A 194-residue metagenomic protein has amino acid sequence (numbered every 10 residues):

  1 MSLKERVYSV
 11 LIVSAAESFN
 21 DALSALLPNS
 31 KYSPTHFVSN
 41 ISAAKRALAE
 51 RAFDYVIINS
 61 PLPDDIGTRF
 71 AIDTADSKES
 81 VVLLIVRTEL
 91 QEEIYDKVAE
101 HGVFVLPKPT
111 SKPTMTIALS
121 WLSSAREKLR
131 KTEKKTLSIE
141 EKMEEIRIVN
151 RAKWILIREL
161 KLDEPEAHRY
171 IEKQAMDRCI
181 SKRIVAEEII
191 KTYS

Functional and structural regions predicted by a protein language model:
R6-S18, L23-L27, V56: Conserved acidic segment of CheY-like receiver
N20, I41-A44, D54-A75, E89-L90: Conserved phosphotransfer microenvironments
S33-N40: Short hydrophobic/Thr-rich beta-strand motif most characteristic of the beta2 strand and flanking loop of CheY-like
R69, T88-F104: Alpha4 helix (beta4-alpha4-beta5 surface) of REC/receiver domains from two-component response regulators
E79-E89: A short, hydrophobic beta-strand element within the central beta-sheet of small alpha/beta folds
T110-L119: C-terminal output helix
W121-K134: The C-terminal output helix
L137-S194: C-terminal output/effector regions of signal-responsive regulators
